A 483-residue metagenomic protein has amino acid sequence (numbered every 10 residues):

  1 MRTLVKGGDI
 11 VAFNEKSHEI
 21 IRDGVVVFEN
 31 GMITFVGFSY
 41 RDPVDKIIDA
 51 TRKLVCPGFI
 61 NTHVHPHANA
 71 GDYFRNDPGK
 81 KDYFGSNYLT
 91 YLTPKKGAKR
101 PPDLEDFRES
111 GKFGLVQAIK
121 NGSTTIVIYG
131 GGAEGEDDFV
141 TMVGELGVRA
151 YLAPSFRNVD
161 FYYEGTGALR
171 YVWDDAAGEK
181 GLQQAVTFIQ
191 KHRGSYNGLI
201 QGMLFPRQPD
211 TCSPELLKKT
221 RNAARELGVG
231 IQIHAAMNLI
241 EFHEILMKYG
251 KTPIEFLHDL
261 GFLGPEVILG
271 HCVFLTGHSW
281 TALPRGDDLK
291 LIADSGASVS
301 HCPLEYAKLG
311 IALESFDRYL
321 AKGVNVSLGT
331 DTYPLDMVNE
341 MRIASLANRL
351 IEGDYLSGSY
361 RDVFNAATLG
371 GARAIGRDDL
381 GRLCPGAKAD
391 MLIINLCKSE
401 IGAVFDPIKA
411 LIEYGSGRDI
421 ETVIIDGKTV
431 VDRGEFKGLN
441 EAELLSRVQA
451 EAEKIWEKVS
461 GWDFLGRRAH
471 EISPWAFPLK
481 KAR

Functional and structural regions predicted by a protein language model:
M1-D42, K53-V55, P474-L479: N-terminal metal-binding scaffold of metallo-dependent hydrolase/deaminase domains
R2-G7, R41-N87, K112, V116-K120: Replace "His-x-His-based motif
G8, V26, G31, R52 (+14 more regions): Divalent metal-coordination and catalytic microenvironments
D72-F107, V159-A176, L239-V267, S279 (+2 more regions): Active-site gating loops and adjacent loop-to-helix segments of metal-dependent hydrolytic enzymes
F74-R149, G181-N197, Q449-K454: Alpha-helical scaffold segments that flank or form the walls of functional sites
V140-H278: Metal-coordinating catalytic core of metallo-dependent amide/deamination hydrolases
D259-E266, E314-K398, E413-S416: His/Asp/Glu-enriched, well-ordered alpha-helical/loop segment that forms or immediately abuts the divalent-metal
K388-L445: C-terminal cap of metal-dependent C-N hydrolases
